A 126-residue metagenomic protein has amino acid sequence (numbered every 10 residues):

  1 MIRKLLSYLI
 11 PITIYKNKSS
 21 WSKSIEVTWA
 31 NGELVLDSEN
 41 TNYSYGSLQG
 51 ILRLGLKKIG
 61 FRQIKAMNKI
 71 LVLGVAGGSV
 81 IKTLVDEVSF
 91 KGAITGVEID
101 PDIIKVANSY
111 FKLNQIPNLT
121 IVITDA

Functional and structural regions predicted by a protein language model:
M1, L6-P11, N42, A66-K69 (+1 more regions): N-terminal start-of-chain detector that recognizes signal peptides and the immediate post-cleavage beginning
M1-V35: N-terminal auxiliary segments of SAM/dcSAM-dependent transferases
K4-S7, I14-K16, G50, G74-A76 (+1 more regions): A short linear-motif detector with a strong N-terminal bias
I10, K16-W21, N42, G46-S47 (+1 more regions): Extended interaction regions within the primary functional domain
V27, L56-I59: Alpha-helix C-terminal capping segments
N31, S38-N42, G74: Short glycine-rich, polar/acidic loop-and-turn segments at beta strand-coil junctions
N40-L56: Conserved SAM-binding loop and adjacent beta-strand
I59-A126: The AdoMet/dcAdoMet-binding core of the Class I SAM-like
